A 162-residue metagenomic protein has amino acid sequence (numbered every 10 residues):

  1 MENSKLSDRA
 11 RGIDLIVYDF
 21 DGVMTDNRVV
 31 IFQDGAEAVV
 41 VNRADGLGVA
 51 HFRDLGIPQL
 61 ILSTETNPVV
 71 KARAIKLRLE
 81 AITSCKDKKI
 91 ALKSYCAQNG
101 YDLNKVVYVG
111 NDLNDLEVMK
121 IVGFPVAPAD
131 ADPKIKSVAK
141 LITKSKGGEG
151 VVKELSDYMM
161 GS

Functional and structural regions predicted by a protein language model:
M1-F20: Non-catalytic pre-domain segments flanking phosphatase-related domains
G12-D14, I57, N104-K105: Short coil/turn segments at beta-strand junctions that form active-site/ligand-binding loops
D19-D21, D45, N111-D115: Acidic active-site catalytic centers that drive phospho-/nucleotidyl reactions and related ester hydrolyses
V23, V49-R73, I82-T83: Substrate-recognition element of Asp-dependent hydrolases with the DxDx(T/V) motif
M24-D54, T64: A positional/architectural concept
G35-V39, A81-I82, K89-S162: Mg2+-dependent phosphoryl-transfer enzymes with acidic/Ser/Thr/Gly-rich catalytic loops
N42-V49, T66-K71, S84-Y95, L113: N-terminal active-site wall of soluble small-molecule enzyme domains
